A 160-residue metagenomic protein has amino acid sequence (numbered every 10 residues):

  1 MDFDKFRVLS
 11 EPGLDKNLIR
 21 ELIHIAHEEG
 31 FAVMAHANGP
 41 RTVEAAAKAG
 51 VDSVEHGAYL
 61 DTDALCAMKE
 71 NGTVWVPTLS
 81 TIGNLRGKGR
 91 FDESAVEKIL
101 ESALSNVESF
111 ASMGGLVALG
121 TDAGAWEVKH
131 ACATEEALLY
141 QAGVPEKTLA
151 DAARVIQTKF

Functional and structural regions predicted by a protein language model:
M1-W75, E97-V117: Histidine/acidic residue-rich metal-binding segments in metalloenzymes
E28, L100-F160: His/Asp/Glu-enriched, well-ordered alpha-helical/loop segment that forms or immediately abuts the divalent-metal
A37, L79, T121-A123: Active-site metal-binding loops of divalent metal-dependent hydrolases
A46, G87-G89, K129-A131: Short, well-ordered secondary-structure micro-motifs
L60, T81-G83, G124-W126: Short, catalytically relevant binding-site loops at active-site mouths
T62-K69, L85-K88, L149: Short, charged, surface-exposed secondary-structure boundary motifs
P77-T78, I82-E97: Active-site loop ensemble at the mouth of alpha/beta enzyme cores that anchors a bound cofactor
